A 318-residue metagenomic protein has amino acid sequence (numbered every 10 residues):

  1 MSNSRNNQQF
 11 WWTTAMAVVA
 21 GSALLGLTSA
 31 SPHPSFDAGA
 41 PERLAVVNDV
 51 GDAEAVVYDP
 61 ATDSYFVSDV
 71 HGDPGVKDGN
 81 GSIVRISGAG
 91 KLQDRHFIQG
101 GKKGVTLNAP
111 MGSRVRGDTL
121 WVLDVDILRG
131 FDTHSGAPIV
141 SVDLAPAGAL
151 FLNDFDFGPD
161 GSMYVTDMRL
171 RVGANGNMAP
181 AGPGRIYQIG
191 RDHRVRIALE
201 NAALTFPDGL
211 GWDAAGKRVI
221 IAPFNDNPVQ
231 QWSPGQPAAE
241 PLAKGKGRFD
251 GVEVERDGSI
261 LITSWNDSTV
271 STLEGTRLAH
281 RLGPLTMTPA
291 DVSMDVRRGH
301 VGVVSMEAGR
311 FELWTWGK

Functional and structural regions predicted by a protein language model:
S31-A40, K77, G81: Blade/loop signatures of beta-propeller domains
P41-V47, L92-G104, A137-A145, R194-E200 (+2 more regions): A short beta-strand motif characteristic of beta-propeller blades
V50-T62, D73, N80, G101-T119 (+8 more regions): Beta-rich, blade/repeat-based domains predominating in secreted/periplasmic proteins but also intracellular
S68, L123, T166, A222 (+2 more regions): Residue-level marker for isolated small/hydroxyl-bearing positions within beta-strands of beta-sheet-rich domains
S68-Q93: Beta-propeller domains
H71-G75, I127, L170-A174, D226-P228 (+2 more regions): Short glycine/acidic-enriched loop and turn motifs that connect beta-strands
G79-V84, I127-R129, G184-Y187, P228-Q230 (+2 more regions): A short loop-to-beta-strand structural motif that recurs across blades of beta-propeller domains
I86-K91, D132-A137, I189-H193, S233-P237 (+2 more regions): Short loop/turn segments that connect beta-strands within beta-propeller blades
